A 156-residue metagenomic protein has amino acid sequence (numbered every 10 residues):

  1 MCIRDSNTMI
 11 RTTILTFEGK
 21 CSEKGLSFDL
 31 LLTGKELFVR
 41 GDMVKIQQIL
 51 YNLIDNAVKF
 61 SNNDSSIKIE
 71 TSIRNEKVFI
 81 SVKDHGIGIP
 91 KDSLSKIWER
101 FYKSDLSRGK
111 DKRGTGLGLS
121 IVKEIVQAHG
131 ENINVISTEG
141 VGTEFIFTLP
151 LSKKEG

Functional and structural regions predicted by a protein language model:
R4-E18, D29: A conserved beta-strand-to-alpha-helix junction within the catalytic ATP-binding
S22, S27-L37: Conserved catalytic submotifs in the C-terminal HATPase_c
A57-V58: Short helix-loop "hinge" at the ATP-lid/N-box region of the Bergerat-fold HATPase_c
D64-E76: Short beta-strand/loop element within the Bergerat-fold HATPase_c
D84: Acidic ATP/Mg2+-coordinating residue in the GHKL
I89-K103: Short conserved segment of the HATPase_c
G130-E131: Conserved glycine-rich
